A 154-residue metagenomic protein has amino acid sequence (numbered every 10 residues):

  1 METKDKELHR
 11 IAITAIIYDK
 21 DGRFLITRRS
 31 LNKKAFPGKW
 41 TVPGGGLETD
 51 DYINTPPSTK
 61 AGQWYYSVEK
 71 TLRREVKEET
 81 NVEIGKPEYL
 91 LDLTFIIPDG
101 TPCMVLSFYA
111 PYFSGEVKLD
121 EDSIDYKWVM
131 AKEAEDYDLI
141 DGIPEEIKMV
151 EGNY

Functional and structural regions predicted by a protein language model:
M1-I16, D21, N32: Acidic, metal-coordinating catalytic segment for phosphate/diphosphate chemistry, firing primarily on the Nudix
A12-I13, S67-V68, I124: Short loop/turn microsegments at loop-to-beta-strand junctions
I17-Y18, I26, V42, A110 (+1 more regions): Conserved hydrophobic "DFG−1" position in protein kinase catalytic cores
R23-R74: Conserved Nudix-box catalytic region and its N-terminal flanking loop in Nudix hydrolases and closely related
L47, I84, Y112-F113, A131-A134: Hydrophobic pocket-lining residues within nucleotide cofactor-binding pockets
E75, E79-E83: Short alpha-helical functional segments enriched in proximate histidine and acidic residues
E83-K86, L93-E116: Active-site-adjacent beta-strand/loop module that shapes the phosphate/pyrophosphate-binding cleft
S107-Y109, K118-V150: NUDIX/MutT-family hydrolases
